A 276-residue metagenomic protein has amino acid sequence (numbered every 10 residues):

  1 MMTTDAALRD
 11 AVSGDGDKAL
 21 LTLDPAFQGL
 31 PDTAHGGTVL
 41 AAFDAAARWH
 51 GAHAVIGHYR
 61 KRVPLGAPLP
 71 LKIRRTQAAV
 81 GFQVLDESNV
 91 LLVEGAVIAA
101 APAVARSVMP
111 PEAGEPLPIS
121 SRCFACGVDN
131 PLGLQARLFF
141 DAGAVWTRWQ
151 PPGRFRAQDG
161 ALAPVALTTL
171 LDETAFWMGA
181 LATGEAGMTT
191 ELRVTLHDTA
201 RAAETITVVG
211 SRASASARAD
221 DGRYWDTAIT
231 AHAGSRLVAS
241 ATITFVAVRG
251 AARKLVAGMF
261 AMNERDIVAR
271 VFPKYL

Functional and structural regions predicted by a protein language model:
M1-G81, L85-E87, L92: Ordered, small/hydrophobic-rich secondary-structure cores
M1-L23, Q77-A79, L85-L91, A96-Q158 (+2 more regions): Non-catalytic linker/capping segments at the edges of enzyme domains
D17, H53, G143, M188-L192: A generic structural signal for short beta-strands and their flanking turns/coil linkers
A26, T33-A52, L162-G187: Active-site helix/loop of acyl-thioester processing domains in fatty-acid/polyketide metabolism, spanning hotdog-fold
A52-L91, V194-L237: Hydrophobic beta-sheet segments that form the core/acyl-binding groove of ACP/CoA-dependent acyl-chain-processing
I98-A100, T244-V248: Short beta-strand edge segments in extracellular beta-sheet folds
A228-T230, T242-I243, G250: Long C-terminal interaction/binding lobes of large macromolecular proteins
V248-V256: A short, polar/charged loop-to-alpha-helix boundary motif
